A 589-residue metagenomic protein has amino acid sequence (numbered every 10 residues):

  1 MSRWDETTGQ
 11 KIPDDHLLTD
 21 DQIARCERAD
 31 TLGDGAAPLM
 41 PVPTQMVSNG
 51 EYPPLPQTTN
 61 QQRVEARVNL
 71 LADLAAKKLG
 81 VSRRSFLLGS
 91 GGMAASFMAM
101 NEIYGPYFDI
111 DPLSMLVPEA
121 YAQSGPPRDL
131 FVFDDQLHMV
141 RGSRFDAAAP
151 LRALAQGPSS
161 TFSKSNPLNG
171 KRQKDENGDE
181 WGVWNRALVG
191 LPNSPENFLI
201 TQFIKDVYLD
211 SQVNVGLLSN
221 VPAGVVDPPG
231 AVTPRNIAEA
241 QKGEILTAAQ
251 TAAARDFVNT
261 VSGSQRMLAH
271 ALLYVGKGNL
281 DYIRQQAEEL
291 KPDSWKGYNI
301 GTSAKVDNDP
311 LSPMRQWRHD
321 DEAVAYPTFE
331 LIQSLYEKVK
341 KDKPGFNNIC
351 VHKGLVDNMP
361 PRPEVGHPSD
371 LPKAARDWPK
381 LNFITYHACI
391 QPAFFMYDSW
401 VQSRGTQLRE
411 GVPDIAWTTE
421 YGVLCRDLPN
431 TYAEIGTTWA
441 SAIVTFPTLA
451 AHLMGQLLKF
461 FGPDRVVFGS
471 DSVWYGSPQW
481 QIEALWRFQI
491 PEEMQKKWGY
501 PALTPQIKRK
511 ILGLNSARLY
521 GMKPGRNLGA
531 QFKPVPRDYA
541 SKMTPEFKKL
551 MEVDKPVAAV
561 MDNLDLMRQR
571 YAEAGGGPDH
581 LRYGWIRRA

Functional and structural regions predicted by a protein language model:
M1-V81: N-terminal secretory signal peptides
S2-I12, D73-G80, M100-L137: C-terminal segment of N-terminal export signals and the immediately downstream linker at the start of the mature
P56, S143-N197, P313-M314, K353 (+4 more regions): Active-site gating loops and adjacent loop-to-helix segments of metal-dependent hydrolytic enzymes
D73-L74, G80-N101, A120, T161-D206 (+4 more regions): Mid-to-C-terminal alpha-helical segments outside catalytic/metal-binding sites
V132-H138, A155-N193, K205-R235, R266-L272 (+1 more regions): Divalent metal-dependent hydrolysis catalytic cores, especially in the metallo-beta-lactamase
Q136-R144, H352, H387: Histidine-centered divalent metal-coordination motifs
P158, D309-F468, E493-I507, T544-A559 (+2 more regions): Catalytic pocket-lining loop regions of alpha/beta-barrel enzymes, especially the amidohydrolase/enolase/GH5 lineages
V215-G366: Active-site gating/metal-coordination segments in enzymes
